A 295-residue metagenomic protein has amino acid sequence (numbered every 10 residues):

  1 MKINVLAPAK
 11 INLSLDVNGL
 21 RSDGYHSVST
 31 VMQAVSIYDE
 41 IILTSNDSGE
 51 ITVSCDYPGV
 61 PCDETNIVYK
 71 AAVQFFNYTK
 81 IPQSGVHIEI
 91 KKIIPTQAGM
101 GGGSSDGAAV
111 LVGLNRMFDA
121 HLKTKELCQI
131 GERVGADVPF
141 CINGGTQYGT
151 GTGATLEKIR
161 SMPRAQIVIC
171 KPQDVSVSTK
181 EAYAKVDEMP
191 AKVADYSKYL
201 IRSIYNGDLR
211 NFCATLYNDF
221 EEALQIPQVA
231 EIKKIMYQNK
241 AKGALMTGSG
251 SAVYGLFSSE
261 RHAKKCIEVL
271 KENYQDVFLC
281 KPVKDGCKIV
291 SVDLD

Functional and structural regions predicted by a protein language model:
M1-A98, R116-K125, M162, K171-V175: ATP-binding N-lobe of GHMP and related small-molecule kinases
L13, I41-L43, V68, G103 (+5 more regions): Residue-level signal for inorganic ion chemistry
M32-V35, G131, I235-M236, L270-K271: Hydrophobic C-terminal alpha-helix "anchor/cap" residues
Q33-A34, E132-R133, P139-I142, I159-P163 (+1 more regions): Solvent-exposed alpha-helices and their adjacent loops that cap or buttress functional pockets in soluble metabolic
S48-P61, V110, N206-L216: Short, basic/glycine-rich phosphate-binding loops at helix/coil junctions that contact nucleotide phosphates
S84, L111-Y148: Contiguous, small/hydrophobic- and glycine-enriched helical/loop subdomains that border and often "cap" functional
E89-F118, A136, A241-F257: Glycine/serine-rich anion-binding loops at beta->alpha junctions that coordinate negatively charged ligand groups
N143, Y148-G243, S258-D295: Conserved, helical-rich catalytic subdomain that frames metal- and/or nucleotide-binding sites in enzyme alpha/beta
